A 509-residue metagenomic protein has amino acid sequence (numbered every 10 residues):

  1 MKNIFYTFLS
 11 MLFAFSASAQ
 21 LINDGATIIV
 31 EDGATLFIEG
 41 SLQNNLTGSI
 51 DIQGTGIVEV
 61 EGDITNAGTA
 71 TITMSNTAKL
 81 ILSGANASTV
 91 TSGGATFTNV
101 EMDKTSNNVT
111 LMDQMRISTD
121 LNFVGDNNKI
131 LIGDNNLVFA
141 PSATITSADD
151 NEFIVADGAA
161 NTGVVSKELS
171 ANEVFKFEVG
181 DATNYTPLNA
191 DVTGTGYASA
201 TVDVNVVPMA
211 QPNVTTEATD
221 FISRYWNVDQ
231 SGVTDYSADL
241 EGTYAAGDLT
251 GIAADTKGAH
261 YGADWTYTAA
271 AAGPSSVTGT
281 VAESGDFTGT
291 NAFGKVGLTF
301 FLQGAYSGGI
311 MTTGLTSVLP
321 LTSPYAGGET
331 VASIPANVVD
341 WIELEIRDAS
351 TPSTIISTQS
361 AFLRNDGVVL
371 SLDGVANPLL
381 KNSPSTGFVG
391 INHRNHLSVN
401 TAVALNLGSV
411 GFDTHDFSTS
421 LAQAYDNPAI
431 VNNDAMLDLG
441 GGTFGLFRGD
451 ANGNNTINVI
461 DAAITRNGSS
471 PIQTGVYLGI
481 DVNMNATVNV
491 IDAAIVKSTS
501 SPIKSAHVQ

Functional and structural regions predicted by a protein language model:
M1-D24, K295: Bacterial Sec-dependent N-terminal signal peptides
S18-A269, G273-A292: Extracellular beta-sheet-rich ligand-binding/adhesion modules
Y244-D248, K295-P335: Short amphipathic, basic-aromatic surface patches that mediate peripheral association with negatively charged
K257-A259, W341-R347, F388-G390: Beta-strand signatures of extracellular beta-sandwich domains
A270-K295, Q423-L446, A494-Q509: A recurrent domain-boundary module in secreted/ectodomain proteins
A336, V369-G387, R394-N395: Short Pro-Gly-centered beta-turn/loop motif in secreted/extracellular proteins
H393-L405: Short acidic/polar inter-strand loop motif in beta-rich domains
P428-G440, A451-V476, N483-Q509: Alpha-helical segments with a strong preference for the paired helices of cellulosomal dockerin domains
